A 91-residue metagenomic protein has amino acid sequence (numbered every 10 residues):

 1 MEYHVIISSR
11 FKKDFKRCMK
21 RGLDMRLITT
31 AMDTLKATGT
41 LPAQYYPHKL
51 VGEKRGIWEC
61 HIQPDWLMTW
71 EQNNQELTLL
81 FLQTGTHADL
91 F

Functional and structural regions predicted by a protein language model:
E2-H4, R10-R26, T30, H61-L67 (+1 more regions): Enriched for short, Lys/Arg-rich terminal
T34-H61: A short, surface-exposed loop/turn module that caps and links secondary-structure elements
